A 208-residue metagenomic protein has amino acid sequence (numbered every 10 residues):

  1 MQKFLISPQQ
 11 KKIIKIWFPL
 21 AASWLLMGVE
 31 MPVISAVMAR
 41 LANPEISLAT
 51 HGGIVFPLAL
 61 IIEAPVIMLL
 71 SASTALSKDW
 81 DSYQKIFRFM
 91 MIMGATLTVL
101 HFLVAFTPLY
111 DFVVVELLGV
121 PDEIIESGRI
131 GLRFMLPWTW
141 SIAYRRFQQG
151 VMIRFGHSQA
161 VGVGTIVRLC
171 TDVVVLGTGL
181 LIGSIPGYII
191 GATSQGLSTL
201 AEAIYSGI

Functional and structural regions predicted by a protein language model:
M1-L20, T74-W138, G177-I208: Short alpha-helical transmembrane segments in multi-pass integral membrane proteins
K11-S71: Signature of the first transmembrane helix
W24-G28, L60-A64, M135-T139, T165-L169 (+1 more regions): Residue-level hotspots within the lipid-embedded alpha helices of multi-pass solute transporters
V29-E30, L69, A105-F106, W140 (+2 more regions): Residue-level signal for transmembrane alpha-helical positions in Major Facilitator Superfamily
E30, I34, L70-S73, Y110 (+3 more regions): Hydrophobic/aromatic residues in alpha-helical transmembrane segments
A49-H101, R145-G156, A160: Small-residue-rich hydrophobic transmembrane alpha-helices
Q84-R88, V151-T178, I189-A192: Alpha-helical transmembrane segments of multi-pass membrane transporters/permeases
F134-Q148: Hydrophobic alpha-helical transmembrane segments of polytopic membrane proteins
